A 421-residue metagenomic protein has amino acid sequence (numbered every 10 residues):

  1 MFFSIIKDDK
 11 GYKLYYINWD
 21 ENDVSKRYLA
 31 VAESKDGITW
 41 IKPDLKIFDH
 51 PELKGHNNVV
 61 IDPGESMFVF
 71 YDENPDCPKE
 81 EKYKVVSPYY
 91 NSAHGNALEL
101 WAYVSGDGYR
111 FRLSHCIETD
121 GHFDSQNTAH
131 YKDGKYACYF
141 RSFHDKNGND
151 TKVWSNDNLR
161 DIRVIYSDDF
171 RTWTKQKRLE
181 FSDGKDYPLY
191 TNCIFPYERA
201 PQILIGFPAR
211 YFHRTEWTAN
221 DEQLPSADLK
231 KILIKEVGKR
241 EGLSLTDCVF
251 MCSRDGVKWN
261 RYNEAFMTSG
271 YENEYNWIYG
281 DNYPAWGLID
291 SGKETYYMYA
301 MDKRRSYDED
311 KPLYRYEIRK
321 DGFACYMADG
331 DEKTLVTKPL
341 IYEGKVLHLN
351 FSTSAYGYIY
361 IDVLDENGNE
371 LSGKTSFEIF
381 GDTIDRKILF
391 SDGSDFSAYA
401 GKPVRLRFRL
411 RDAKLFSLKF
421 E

Functional and structural regions predicted by a protein language model:
M1-E421: Carbohydrate-active catalytic/glycan-binding domains of CAZyme proteins, especially the secreted or lumenal ectodomains
